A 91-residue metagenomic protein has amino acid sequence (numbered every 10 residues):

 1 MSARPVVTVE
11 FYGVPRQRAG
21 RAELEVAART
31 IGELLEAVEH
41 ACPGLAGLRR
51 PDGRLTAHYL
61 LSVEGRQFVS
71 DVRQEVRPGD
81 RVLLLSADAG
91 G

Functional and structural regions predicted by a protein language model:
M1-G90: Ubiquitin-like/PB1-type beta-grasp interaction modules and other compact soluble beta-rich domains
